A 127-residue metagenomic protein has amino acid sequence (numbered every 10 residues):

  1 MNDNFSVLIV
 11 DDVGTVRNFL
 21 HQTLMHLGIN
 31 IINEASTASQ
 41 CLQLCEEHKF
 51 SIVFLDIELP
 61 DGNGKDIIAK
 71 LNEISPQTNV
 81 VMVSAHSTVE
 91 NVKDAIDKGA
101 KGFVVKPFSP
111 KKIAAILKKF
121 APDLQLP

Functional and structural regions predicted by a protein language model:
G14-N33: Two-component/phosphorelay signaling modules centered on CheY-like receiver
T37, N63-D66: Acidic catalytic/metal-coordinating carboxylates
H48-F54, L59: Active-site beta3 strand of CheY-like receiver
P60, T88: The feature encodes the CheY-like receiver
K65-Q77: Short amphipathic alpha-helix used as the core "switch/output" element in two-component signaling
E90, F108-L117: C-terminal output helix
